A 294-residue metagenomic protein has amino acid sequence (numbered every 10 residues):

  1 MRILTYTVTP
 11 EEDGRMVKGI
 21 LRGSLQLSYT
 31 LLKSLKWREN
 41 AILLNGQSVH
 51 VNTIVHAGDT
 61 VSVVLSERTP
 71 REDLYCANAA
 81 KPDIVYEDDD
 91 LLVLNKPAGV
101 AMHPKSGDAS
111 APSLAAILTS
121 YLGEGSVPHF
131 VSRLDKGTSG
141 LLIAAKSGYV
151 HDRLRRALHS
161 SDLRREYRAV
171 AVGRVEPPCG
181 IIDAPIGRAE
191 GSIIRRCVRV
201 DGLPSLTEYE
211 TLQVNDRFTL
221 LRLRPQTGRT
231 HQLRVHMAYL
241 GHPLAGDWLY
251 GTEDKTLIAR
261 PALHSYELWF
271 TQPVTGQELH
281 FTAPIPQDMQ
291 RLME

Functional and structural regions predicted by a protein language model:
M1-I181, G187-E190, L206, D288-L292: RNA pseudouridine synthases
T30, V198, L249-Y250: A short, aromatic/hydrophobic, helix- or strand-capping loop or linear motif that either lines the entrance/gate
H50-I54, R222, R260: Short, surface-exposed secondary-structure edge patches
L65-E67, E190-I193, P204, W248-D254: Short Pro/Gly-enriched beta-strand edge/turn motifs at strand-loop
A80-K81, I193-R199, E253-L257: Short, P/G- and charge-enriched loop/turn segments at secondary-structure junctions
E124-R155, R164, R168, A184-L240 (+1 more regions): The conserved catalytic core of RNA pseudouridine synthases
R164, R168-V172, Y239-D254: Flexible glycine-rich active-site/ligand-binding loops centered on an Asp-His dyad
A245-L279: RNA substrate-recognition surfaces in RNA-acting enzymes
